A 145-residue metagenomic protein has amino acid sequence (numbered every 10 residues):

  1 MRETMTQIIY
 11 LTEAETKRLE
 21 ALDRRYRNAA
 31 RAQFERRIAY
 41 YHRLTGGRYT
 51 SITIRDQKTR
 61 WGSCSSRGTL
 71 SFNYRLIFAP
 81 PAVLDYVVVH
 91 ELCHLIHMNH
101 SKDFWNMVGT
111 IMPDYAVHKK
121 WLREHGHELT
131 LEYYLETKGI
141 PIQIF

Functional and structural regions predicted by a protein language model:
M1-Y86, L95-F145: Active-site-proximal or metal-binding-adjacent scaffold patches in catalytic folds
E91: Walker B catalytic acidic pair
